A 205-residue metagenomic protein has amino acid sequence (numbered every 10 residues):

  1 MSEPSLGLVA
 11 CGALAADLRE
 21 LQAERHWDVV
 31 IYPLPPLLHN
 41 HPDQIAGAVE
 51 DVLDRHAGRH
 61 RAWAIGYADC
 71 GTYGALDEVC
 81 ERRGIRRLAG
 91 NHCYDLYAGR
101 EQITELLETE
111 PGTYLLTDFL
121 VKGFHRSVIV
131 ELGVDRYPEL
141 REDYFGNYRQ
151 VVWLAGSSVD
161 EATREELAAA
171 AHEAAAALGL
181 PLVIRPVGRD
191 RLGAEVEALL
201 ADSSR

Functional and structural regions predicted by a protein language model:
M1-R25: N-terminal basic/disordered segments at the start of proteins
V9-A16, L38-H39, G66-L76, Y94-L96 (+3 more regions): Gly/Ser/Thr-rich loops at beta-strand to alpha-helix junctions that form or flank small-molecule/cofactor-binding
H26-V30, G58-R59, R82-L88, A170-R185: Structural alpha-beta junctions
D28-I45, P186: A short beta-strand-loop structural module common to alpha/beta enzyme folds
H41-R55: Glycine-rich, highly charged phosphate/nucleotide-binding loops
G74-S127: Long, charge-dense
E108-E165: A conserved mid-domain beta-alpha-beta active-site/ligand-binding segment of alpha/beta enzyme cores
G156-R205: C-terminal, charge/polar-rich interaction regions
